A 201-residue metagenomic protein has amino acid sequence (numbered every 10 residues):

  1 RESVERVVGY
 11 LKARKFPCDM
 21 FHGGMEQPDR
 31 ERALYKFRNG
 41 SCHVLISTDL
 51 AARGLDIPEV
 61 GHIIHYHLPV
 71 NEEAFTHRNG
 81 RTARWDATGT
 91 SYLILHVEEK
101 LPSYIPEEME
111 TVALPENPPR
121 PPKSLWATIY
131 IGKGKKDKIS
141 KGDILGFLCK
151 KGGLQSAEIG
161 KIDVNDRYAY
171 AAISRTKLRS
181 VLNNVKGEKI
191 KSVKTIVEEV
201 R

Functional and structural regions predicted by a protein language model:
R1-A52, E59-H62: Helicase motor core with emphasis on the C-terminal RecA-like subdomain
R1-V4, M25-Q27, L50-R53, L68-E72 (+4 more regions): Conserved nucleotide-binding/hydrolysis micro-motifs of P-loop NTPases
E5, G9, E31, E73 (+2 more regions): Alpha-helical elements of the RecA-like P-loop NTPase motor core of helicases
A13, D19, L114-R201: Non-catalytic terminal extensions of ATP-dependent helicases
C18, I46, I63, G80 (+2 more regions): Residue-level signature of catalytic and energy-coupling elements of molecular machines, predominantly ATP/GTP-dependent
M20-H22, T48, E59, Y66-L68 (+4 more regions): Flexible glycine-/small-residue-rich
R32-L34, T48, F75-N79, E158 (+1 more regions): Short beta-alpha junctions and helix-cap segments that line functional grooves
V44, R53, N71-A113: Conserved segment of the helicase C-terminal RecA-like domain
